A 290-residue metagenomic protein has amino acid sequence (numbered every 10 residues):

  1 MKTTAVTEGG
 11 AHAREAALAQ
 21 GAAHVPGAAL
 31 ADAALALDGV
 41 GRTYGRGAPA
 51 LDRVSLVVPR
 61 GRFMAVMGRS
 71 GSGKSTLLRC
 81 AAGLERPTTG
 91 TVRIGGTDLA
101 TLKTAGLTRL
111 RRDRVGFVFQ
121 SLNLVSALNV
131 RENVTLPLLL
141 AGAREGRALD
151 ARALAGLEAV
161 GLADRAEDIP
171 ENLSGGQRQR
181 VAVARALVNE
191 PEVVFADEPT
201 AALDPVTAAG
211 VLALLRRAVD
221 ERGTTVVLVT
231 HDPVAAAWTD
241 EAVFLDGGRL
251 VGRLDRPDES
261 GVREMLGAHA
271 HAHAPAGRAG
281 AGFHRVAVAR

Functional and structural regions predicted by a protein language model:
G45, L99-G116, V262-R263: ABC ATPase NBD coupling module
A82: Helix-to-loop junction immediately C-terminal to a conserved catalytic motif
D98, G142, R147-D164: Conserved ABC ATPase "signature" region
L128-P137: Short coil-to-helix segment of the ABC ATPase nucleotide-binding domain corresponding to the Q-loop/switch region
L162, A166, A186-L187: ABC ATPase C-loop
I169-L173, Q177-Q179: Conserved ABC ATPase signature
E190: Conserved catalytic motifs of ABC-family nucleotide-binding domains
V194-D197: Catalytic Walker B motif of ABC-type/P-loop ATPase nucleotide-binding domains
